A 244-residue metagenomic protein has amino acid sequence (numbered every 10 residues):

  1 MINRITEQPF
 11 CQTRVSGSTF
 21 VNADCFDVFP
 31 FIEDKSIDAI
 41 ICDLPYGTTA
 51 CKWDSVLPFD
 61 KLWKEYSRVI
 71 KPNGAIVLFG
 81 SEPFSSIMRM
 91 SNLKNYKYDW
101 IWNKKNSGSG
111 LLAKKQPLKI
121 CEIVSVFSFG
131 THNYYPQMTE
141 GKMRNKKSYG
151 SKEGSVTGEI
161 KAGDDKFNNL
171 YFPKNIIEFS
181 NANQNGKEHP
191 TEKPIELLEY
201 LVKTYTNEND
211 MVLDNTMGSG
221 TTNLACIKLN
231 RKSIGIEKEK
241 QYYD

Functional and structural regions predicted by a protein language model:
M1-G235, E239-Y243: Core catalytic lobe of class I
